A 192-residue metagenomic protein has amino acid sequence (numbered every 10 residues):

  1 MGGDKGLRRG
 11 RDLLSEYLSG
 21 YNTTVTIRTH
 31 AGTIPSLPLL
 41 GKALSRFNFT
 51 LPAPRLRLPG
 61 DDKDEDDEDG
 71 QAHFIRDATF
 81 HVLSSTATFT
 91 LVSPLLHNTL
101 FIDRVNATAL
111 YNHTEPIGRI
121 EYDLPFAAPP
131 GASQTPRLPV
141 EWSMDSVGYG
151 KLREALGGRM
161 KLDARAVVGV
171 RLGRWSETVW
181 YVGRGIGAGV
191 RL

Functional and structural regions predicted by a protein language model:
M1-L192: Extracellular/lumenal and peripheral-membrane lipid-interaction modules
